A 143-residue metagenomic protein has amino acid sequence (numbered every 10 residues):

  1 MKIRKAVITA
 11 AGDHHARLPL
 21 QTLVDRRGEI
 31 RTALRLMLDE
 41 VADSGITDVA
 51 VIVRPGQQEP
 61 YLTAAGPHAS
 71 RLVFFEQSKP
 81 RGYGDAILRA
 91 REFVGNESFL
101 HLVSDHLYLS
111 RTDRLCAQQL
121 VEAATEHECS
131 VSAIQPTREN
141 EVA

Functional and structural regions predicted by a protein language model:
M1-H15, T22-T112: Conserved N-terminal catalytic core of the sugar/cofactor nucleotidyltransferase
L18-Q21, L62, Q118-V121, T125: Generic detector of well-ordered alpha-helical segments enriched in charged/polar residues, highlighting helical
S110-A143: Conserved core of the sugar-phosphate nucleotidyltransferase
